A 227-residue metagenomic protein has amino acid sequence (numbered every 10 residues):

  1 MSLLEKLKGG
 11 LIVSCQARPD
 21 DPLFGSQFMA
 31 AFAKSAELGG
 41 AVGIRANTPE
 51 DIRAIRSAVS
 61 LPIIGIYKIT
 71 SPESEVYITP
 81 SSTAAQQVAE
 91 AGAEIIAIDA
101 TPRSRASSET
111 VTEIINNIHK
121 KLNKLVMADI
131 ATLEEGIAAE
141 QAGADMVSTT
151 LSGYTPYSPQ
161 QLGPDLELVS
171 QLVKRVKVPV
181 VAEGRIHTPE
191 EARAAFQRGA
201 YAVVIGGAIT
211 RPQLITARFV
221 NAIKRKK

Functional and structural regions predicted by a protein language model:
M1-E90, V126, E134, A138-Q141 (+2 more regions): Conserved N-terminal beta1-alpha1 strand-loop-helix module at the mouth
L3-L23, Q27-A30, P164-K227: C-terminal alpha-helical cap/extension of soluble enzyme domains
Q16-R18, L38, Y67, S71 (+3 more regions): Glycine-rich phosphate-binding active-site loops on the catalytic face of alpha/beta enzymes
P22-S26, R45-I64, E75-S81, A100-I118 (+4 more regions): Active-site-adjacent beta->alpha loops and helix N-cap segments on the catalytic face of soluble alpha/beta enzymes
L38, E90, K120-K121, Q141 (+2 more regions): Residues at the C-terminal ends
A46-N47, I66, D99, D129 (+2 more regions): Structural motif
L61, L122-K124, V178: A short helix->loop->beta-strand "cap" motif at the edges of active sites that frequently abuts
M127-A128, S170: Intrinsically disordered, low-complexity proline-rich segments enriched in Ser/Thr
